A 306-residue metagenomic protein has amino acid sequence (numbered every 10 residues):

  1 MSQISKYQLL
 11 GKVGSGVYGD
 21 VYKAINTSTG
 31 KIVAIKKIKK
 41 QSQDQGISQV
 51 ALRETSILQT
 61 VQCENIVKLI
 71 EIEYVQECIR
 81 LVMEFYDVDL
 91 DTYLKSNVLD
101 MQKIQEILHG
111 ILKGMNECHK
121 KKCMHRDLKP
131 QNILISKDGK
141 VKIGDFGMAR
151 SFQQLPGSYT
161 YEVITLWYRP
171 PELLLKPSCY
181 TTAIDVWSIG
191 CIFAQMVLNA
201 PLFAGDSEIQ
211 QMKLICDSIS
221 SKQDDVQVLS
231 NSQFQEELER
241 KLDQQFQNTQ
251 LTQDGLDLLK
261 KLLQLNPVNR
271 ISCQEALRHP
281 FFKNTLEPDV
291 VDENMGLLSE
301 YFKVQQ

Functional and structural regions predicted by a protein language model:
D20: Conserved N-lobe ATP-binding subsite of Hanks-type protein kinase domains, especially the beta3 VAIK lysine
I32, K37-Q62: Conserved N-lobe beta3->alphaC-helix segment of eukaryotic protein kinase catalytic domains
I72: Activation-segment/catalytic-loop signature of the eukaryotic protein kinase fold
Q76-E84, D91-T92: A conserved loop-to-beta-strand element in the N-lobe of protein kinase catalytic cores that borders the ATP-binding
I107-L108: Activation segment signature within eukaryotic-like protein kinase domains
S221-K260: C-terminal lobe substrate-recognition/regulatory segment of protein kinase catalytic domains
E287-Q306: C-terminal intrinsically disordered, low-complexity extensions immediately downstream of enzyme catalytic cores
